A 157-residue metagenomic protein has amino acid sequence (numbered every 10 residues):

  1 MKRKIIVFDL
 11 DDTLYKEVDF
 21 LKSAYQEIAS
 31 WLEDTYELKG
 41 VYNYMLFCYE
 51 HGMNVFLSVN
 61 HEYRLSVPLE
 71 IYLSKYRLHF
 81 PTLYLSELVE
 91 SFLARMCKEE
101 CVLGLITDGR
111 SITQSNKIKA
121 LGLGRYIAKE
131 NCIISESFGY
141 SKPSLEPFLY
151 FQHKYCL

Functional and structural regions predicted by a protein language model:
M1-K2, K98-C101, K154-L157: Glycine-rich phosphate-binding loop signature in dinucleotide/nucleotide-binding domains
K2-E87, E99: N-terminal helical cap/lid subdomain that shapes the substrate entry/recognition surface in HAD-like hydrolases
R3, L93, I127-E130: Core-facing hydrophobic residues within beta-strands of well-ordered domains
K16, L105-I106: Small/polar loops that bind or transfer phosphate-bearing groups
V18-L21, E90, K117, S144-L145: Conserved strand-to-helix beginnings and helix N-cap segments that scaffold or border functional pockets
Q26-E33, L57, H61, A94-C97 (+3 more regions): Class I S-adenosyl-L-methionine
R77-L105, I112, L145: Short, acidic loop-to-helix structural element flanking the phosphoryl-transfer center in phosphate-processing enzymes
S111-L157: Substrate-recognition "cap/lid" segment bordering the active-site pocket of phosphatases
